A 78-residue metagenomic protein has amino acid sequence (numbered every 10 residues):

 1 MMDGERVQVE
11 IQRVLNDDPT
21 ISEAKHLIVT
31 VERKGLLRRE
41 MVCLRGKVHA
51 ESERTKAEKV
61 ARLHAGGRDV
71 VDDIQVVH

Functional and structural regions predicted by a protein language model:
M1-H78: N-terminal targeting leaders
